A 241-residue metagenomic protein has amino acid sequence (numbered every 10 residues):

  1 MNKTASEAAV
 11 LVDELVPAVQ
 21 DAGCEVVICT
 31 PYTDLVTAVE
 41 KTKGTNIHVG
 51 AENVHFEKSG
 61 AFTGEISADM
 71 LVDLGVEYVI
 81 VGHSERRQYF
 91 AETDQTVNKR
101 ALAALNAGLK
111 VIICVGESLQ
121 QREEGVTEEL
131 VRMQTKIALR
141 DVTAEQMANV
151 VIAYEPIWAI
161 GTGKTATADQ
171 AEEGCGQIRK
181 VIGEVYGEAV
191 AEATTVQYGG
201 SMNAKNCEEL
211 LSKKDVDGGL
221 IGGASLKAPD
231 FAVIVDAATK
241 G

Functional and structural regions predicted by a protein language model:
M1-G241: Active-site loop-to-helix "anion-binding N-cap" substructures in soluble metabolic enzymes
